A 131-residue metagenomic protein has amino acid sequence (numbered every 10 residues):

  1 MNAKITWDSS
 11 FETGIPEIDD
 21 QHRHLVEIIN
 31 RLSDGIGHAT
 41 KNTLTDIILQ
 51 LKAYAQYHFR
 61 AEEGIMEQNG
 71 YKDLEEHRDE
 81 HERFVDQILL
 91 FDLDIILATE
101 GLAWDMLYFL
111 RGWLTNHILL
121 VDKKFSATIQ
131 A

Functional and structural regions predicted by a protein language model:
M1-A131: Small-residue-biased structural context
